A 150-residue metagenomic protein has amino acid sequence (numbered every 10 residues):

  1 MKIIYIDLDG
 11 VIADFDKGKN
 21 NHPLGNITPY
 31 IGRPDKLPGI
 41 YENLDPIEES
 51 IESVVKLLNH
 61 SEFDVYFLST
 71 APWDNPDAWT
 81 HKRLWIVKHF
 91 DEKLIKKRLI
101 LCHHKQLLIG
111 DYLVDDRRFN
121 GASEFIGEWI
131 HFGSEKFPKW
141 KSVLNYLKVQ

Functional and structural regions predicted by a protein language model:
M1-I3, F63-D64, I109-D111, G127: Short coil/turn segments at beta-strand junctions that form active-site/ligand-binding loops
M1-L44: Active-site neighborhood of HAD-like aspartate-dependent phosphohydrolases
Y41-P46, F90-K93: Short, flexible loop segments at the rims of nucleotide/cofactor-binding pockets, characterized by
D45, S50-T80, I86: Substrate-recognition element of Asp-dependent hydrolases with the DxDx(T/V) motif
N75-Q150: C-terminal cap/substrate-recognition subdomain and adjoining C-terminal extension of metal-dependent phosphatase-like
